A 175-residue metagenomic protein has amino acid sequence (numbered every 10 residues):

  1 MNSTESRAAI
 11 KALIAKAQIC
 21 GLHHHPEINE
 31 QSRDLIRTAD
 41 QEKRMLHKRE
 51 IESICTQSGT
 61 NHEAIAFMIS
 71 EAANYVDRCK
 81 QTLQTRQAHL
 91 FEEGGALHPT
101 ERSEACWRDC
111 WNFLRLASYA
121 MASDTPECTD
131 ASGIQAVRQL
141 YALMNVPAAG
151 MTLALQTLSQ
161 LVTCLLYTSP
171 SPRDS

Functional and structural regions predicted by a protein language model:
M1-K80: Charge-rich, low-complexity N-terminal segments
M45-L155: Heme-based O2/NO sensor domains and their adjacent alpha-helical segments, primarily globin folds but also including
Q156-Q160, L165-L166: Well-ordered alpha/beta subsegment
Y167-D174: Conserved small/polar residues in nucleotide/adenosyl-binding loops
